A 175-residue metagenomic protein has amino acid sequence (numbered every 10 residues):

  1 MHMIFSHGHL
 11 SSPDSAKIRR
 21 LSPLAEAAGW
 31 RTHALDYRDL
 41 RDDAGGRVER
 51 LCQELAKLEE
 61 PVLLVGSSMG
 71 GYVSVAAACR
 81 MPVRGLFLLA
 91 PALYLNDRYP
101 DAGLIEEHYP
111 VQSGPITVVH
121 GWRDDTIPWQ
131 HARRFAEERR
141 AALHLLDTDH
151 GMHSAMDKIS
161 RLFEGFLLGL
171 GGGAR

Functional and structural regions predicted by a protein language model:
M1-R41: Short, surface-exposed "cap/lid" segments of acyl-processing enzymes
G8-H9, D36-L40, F87-D97, T148: Active-site nucleophile loop of the alpha/beta-hydrolase fold
S11-S12, L95, W122-I127, H150-G151: Acidic catalytic loop of the alpha/beta-hydrolase fold
S22, W122-A141: Conserved loop-alpha-helix segment in the C-terminal half of the alpha/beta-hydrolase fold that carries the catalytic
G46, Q130, H153-G169: Post-His helix in hydrolase/transferase enzymes
L63-L64, L86, V118: Conserved alpha/beta-hydrolase fold motif
V65-V75: Gly/Ala-rich beta-loop-alpha elbow adjacent to hydrolase catalytic centers
V111-Q112, V118-H120, D124: Short beta-strand/loop motif that positions the catalytic acidic residue of the alpha/beta-hydrolase fold
